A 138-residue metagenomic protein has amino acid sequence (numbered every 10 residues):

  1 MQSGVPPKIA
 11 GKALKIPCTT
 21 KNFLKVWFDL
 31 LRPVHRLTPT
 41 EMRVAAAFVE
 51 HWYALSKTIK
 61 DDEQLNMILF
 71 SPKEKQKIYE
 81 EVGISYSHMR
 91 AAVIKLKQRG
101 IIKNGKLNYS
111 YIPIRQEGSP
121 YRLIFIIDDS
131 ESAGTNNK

Functional and structural regions predicted by a protein language model:
M1-L65: Short recognition helix of helix-turn-helix/winged-helix DNA-binding domains
K21-L31, S71, S110-E117: Helix N-cap / beta->alpha transition motif
L37, F48, K73, I102-N104 (+1 more regions): Generic low-polarity alpha-helical segments
K57-Y111: Winged helix-turn-helix DNA-binding recognition segment
L107-K138: Short, cationic-aromatic polyanion-contact patches
